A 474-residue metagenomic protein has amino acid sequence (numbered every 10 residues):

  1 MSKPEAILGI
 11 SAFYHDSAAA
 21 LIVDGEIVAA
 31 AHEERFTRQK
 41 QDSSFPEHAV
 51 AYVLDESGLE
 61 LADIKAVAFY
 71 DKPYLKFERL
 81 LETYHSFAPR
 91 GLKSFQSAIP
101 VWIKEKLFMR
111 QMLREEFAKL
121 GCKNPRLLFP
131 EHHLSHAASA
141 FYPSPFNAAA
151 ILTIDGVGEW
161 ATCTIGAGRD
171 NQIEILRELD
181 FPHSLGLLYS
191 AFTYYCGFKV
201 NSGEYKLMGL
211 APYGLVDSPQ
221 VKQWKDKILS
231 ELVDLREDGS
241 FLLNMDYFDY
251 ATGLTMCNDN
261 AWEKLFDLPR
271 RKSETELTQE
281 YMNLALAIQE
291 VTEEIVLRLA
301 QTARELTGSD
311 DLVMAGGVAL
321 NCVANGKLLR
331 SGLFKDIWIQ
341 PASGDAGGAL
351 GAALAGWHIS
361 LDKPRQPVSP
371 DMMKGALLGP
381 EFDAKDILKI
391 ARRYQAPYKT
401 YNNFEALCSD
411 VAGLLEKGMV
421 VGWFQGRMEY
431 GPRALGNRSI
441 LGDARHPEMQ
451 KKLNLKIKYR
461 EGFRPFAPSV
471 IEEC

Functional and structural regions predicted by a protein language model:
M1-E5: Extreme N-terminus of proteins, especially the signal/transit-peptide cleavage junction and the first residues
A6, F13-H32, T37-K40, T83-S94 (+10 more regions): Flexible beta->alpha loop and helix N-cap segments adjacent to enzyme active/binding sites
A6-F77: N-terminal cofactor/phosphate-binding cores enriched in small/glycine residues, especially glycine-rich loops such as
P46, E105, M109, I288 (+1 more regions): Hydrophobic (often cysteine-bearing) scaffold residues that line and stabilize catalytic clefts of nucleotide/cofactor
K65-A68, V313, W338: Residues embedded in well-ordered beta-strands within globular domains across many folds
Y281, A285: Active-site-adjacent structural elements in enzyme catalytic domains
L286-L312: Phosphate/ATP-binding catalytic cores across multiple sugar-kinase/actin-like superfamilies, primarily ASKHA
V291, A315, A319-N321: A general "terminal functional-core" signal
